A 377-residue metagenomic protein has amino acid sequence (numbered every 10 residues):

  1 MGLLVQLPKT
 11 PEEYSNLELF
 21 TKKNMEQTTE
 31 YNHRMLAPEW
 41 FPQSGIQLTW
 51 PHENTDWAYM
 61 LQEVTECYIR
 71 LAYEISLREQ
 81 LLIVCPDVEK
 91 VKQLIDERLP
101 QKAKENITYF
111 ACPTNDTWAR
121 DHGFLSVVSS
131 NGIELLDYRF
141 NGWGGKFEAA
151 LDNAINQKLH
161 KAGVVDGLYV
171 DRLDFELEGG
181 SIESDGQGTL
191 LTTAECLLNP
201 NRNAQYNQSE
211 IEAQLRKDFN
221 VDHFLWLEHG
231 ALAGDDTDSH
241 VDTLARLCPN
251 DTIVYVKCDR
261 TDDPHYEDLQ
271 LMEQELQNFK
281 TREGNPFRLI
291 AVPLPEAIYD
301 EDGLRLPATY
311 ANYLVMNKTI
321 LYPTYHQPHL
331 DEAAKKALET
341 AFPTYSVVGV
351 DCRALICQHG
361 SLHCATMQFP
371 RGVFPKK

Functional and structural regions predicted by a protein language model:
M1-N24: N-terminal amphipathic/basic-hydrophobic helices that include classical n-h-c signal peptides and signal-anchor
F20, N24-K377: The feature marks the mature, well-folded catalytic cores of soluble enzymes
